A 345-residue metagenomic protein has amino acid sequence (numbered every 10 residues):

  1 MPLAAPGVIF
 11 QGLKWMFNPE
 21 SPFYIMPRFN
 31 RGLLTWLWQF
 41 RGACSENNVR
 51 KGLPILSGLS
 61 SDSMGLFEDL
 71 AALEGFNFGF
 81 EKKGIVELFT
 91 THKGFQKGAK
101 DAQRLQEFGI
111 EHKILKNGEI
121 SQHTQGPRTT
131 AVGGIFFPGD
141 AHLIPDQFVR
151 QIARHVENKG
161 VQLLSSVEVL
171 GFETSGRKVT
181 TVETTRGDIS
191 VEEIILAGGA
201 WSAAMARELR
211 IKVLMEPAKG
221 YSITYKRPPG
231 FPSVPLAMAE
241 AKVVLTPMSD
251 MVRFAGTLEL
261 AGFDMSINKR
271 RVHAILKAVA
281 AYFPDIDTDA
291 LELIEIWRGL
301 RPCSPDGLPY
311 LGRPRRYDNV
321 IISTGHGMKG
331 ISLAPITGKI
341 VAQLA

Functional and structural regions predicted by a protein language model:
M1-A43, V169-T180, G187-D318: Active-site substrate-recognition segment that forms the wall of the catalytic cavity or substrate channel
M1-L115: Dinucleotide-binding Rossmann-like beta1-alpha1 core, especially the glycine-rich loop that anchors the ADP
K51-M64, E87-K97, Q122-H123, I135-R154 (+3 more regions): Short beta-strand to alpha-helix junction loop
D69-E81, N158-Q162, I211, F283-L291: Surface-exposed helix-capping loop/turn segments at secondary-structure junctions
Q96-F108, S121, P127-E193: Helical element adjacent to the flavin cofactor pocket in flavoenzyme catalytic cores
I114, T174-G176, L308-A345: C-terminal lid/capping helical subdomain adjacent to the catalytic/cofactor pocket in oxidative enzymes
K116-N117, S165-V167, E295: Short loop/edge segments at beta-strand edges and connector loops that shape dinucleotide/nucleotide cofactor-binding
G160-Q162, V252, V320: Short, conserved active-site loop motifs that form the nucleotide-linked donor/cofactor pocket
